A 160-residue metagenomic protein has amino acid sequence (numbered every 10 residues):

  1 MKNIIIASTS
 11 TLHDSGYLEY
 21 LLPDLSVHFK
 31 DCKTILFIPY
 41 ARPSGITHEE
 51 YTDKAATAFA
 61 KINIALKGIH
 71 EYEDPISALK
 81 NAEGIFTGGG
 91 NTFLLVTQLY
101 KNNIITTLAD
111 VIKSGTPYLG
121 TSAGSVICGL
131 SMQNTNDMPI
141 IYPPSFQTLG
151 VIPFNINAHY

Functional and structural regions predicted by a protein language model:
M1-G84: N-terminal beta1-alpha1 cap of cysteine-dependent amidohydrolase-like domains
I5-I6, F86-G88, L119-G120, I156: Structural motif
S10, A41-P43, G90-F93, A123-G124: Short glycine-rich anion-binding loops that position phosphate/pyrophosphate groups of nucleotides and phosphorylated
L18-E19, E49-E50, T97-Y100, S131-Q133: Short amphipathic alpha-helical segments
L36-P39, G88-G89, P153, N157-A158: Short beta-strands and strand-loop turn motifs
D53-K54, I85-T87, T135-P139: Short, hinge-like loop/turn segments at secondary-structure boundaries
I64-T116: Flexible gly/pro-rich beta->alpha loop and the following alpha-helix that scaffold active-site loops
T97-Q98, I105-Y160: Class I SAM-dependent methyltransferase SAM-binding "motif I" and its flanking Rossmann-like core
